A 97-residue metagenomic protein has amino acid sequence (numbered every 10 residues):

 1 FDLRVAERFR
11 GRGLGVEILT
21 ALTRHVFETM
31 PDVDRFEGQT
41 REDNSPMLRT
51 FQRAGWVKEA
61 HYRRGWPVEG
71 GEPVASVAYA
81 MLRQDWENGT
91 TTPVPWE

Functional and structural regions predicted by a protein language model:
F1-E97: Acyl-donor (CoA/ACP) binding surface of acyl/acetyltransferases
